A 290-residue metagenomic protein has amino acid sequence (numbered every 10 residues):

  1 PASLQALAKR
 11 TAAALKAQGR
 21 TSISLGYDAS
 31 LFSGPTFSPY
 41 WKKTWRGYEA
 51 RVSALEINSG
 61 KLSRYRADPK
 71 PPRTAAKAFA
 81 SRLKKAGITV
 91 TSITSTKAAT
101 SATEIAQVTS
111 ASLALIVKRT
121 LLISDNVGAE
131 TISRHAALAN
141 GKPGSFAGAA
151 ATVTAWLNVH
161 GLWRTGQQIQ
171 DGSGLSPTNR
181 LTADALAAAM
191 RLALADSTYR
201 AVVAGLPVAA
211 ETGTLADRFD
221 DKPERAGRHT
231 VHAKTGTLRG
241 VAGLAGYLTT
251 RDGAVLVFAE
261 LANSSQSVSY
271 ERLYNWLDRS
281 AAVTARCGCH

Functional and structural regions predicted by a protein language model:
P1-A54, N58: Periplasmic/cell-envelope proteins involved in peptidoglycan metabolism and beta-lactam response
L4-A12, R73-A76, L277, A281: Short, hydrophobic/amphipathic alpha-helical packing segments that form internal helix faces or helix-helix interfaces
A17-T21, S81-T91, R286-C289: Structural alpha-beta junctions
D28-F32, K42, N58-L62, A137 (+2 more regions): Solvent-exposed coil/turn segments that connect beta secondary-structure elements in extracytoplasmic/periplasmic
A29-W41, I88-S101, A210-T212: Short, glycine/proline-biased beta-turn/loop segments that scaffold the active-site neighborhood
R51, I57-R200: A small/polar active-site loop signature that marks catalytic segments
A137-H290: Small-residue-rich helix-loop
